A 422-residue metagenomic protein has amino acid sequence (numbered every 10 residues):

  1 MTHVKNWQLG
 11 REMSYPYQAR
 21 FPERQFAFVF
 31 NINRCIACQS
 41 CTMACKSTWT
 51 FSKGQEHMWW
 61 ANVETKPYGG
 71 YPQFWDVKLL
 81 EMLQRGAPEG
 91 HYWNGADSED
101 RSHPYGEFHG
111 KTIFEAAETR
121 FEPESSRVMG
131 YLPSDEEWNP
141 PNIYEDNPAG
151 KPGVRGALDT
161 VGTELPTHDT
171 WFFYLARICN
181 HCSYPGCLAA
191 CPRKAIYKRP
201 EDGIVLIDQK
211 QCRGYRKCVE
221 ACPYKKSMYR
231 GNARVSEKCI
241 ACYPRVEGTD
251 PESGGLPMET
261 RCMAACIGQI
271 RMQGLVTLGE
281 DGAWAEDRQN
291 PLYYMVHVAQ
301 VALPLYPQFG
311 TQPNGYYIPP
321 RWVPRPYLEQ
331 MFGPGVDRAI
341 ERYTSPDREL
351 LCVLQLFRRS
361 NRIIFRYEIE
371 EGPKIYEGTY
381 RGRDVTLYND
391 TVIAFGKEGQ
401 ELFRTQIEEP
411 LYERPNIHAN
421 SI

Functional and structural regions predicted by a protein language model:
M1-I422: Non-ligating segments of multi-cofactor redox enzymes
